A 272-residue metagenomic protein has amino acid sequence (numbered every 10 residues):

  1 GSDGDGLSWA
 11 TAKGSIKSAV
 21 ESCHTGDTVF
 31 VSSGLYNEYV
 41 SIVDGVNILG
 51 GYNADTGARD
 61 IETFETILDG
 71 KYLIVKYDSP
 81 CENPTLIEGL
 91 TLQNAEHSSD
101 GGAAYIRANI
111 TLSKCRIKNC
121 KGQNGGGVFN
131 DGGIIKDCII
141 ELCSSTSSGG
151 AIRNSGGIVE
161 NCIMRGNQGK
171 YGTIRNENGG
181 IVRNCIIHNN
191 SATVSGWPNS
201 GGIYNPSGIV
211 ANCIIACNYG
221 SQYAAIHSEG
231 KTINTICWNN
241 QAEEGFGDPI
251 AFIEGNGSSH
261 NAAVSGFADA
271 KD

Functional and structural regions predicted by a protein language model:
G1-S18, S22, F64, F267-D269: Right-handed parallel beta-helix/beta-solenoid
G1-S2, A54-D55, Q93: Active-site/binding-pocket entry motifs
K17-H24, Y36-D44, Y77-S79, G247: Short, T/G/N/S-enriched strand-turn elements that build extracellular solenoid repeat scaffolds
D27: Glycine-centered, small-residue-biased loops immediately flanking beta-strands in adenine/cofactor-binding cores
E38-N47, A54-T63, I87-G89, S98 (+1 more regions): Predominantly extracellular beta-rich ligand-binding scaffolds that present long acidic/polar faces for carbohydrate
A58-C81: LRR flanking "cap" motifs
